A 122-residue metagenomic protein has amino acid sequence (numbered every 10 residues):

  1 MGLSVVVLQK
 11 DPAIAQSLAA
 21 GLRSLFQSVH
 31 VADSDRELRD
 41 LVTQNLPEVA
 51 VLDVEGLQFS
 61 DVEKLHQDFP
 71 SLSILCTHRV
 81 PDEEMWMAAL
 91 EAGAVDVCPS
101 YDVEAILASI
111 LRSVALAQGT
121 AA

Functional and structural regions predicted by a protein language model:
D11-V31: Two-component/phosphorelay signaling modules centered on CheY-like receiver
D33-V49, L57: Acidic, metal-coordinating helix/loop segments flanking the phosphotransfer/catalytic sites of two-component signaling
E37-L38, S60-D61, M85, I106: Short acidic active-site motifs
A50, I74, V97-C98: Two-component signal transduction core modules
F59-S71: Short amphipathic alpha-helix used as the core "switch/output" element in two-component signaling
H78-D96: Alpha4 helix (beta4-alpha4-beta5 surface) of REC/receiver domains from two-component response regulators
D102, I106-A122: Receiver (REC) domain switch/output surface
